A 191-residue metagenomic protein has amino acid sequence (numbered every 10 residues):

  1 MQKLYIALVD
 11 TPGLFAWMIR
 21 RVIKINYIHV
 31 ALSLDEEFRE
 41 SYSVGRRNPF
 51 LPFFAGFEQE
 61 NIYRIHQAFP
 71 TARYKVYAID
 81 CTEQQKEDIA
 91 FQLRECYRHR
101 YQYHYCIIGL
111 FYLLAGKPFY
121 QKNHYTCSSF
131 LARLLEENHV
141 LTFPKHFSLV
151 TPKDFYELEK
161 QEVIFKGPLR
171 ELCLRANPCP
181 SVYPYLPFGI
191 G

Functional and structural regions predicted by a protein language model:
M1-G191: Cysteine-nucleophile amide-bond enzymes
